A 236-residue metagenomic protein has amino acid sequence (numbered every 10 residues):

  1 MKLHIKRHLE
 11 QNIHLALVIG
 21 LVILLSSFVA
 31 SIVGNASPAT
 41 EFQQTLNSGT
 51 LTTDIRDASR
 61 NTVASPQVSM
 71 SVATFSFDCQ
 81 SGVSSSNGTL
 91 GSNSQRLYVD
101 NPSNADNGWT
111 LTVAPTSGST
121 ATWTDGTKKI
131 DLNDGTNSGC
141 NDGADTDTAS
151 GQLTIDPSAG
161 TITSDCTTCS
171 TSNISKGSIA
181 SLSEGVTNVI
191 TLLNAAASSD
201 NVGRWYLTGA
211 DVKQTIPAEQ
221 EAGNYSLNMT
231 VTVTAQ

Functional and structural regions predicted by a protein language model:
M1-P38: Sec-dependent, cleavable N-terminal signal peptides
G34-Q236: Signature of Gram-negative chaperone-usher
